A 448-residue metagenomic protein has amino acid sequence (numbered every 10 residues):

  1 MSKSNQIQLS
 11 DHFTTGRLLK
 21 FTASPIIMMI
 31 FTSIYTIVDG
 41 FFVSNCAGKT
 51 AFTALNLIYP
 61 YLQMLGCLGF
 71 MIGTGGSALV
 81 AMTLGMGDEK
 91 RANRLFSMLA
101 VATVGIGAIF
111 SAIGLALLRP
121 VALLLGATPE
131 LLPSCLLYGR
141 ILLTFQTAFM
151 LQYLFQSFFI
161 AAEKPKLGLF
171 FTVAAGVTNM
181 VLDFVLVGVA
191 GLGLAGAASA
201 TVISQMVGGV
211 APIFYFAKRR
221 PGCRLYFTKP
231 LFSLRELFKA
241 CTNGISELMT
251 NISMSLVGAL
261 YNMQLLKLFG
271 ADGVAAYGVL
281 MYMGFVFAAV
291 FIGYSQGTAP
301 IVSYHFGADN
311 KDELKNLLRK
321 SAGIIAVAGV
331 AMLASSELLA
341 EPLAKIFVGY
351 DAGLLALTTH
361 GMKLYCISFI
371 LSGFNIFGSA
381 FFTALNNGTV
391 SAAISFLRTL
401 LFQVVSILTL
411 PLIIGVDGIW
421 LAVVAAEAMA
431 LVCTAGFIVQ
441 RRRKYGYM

Functional and structural regions predicted by a protein language model:
M1-P25, V80-T147, V189-I245, V302-S368 (+1 more regions): Short alpha-helical transmembrane segments in multi-pass integral membrane proteins
S10-A47, P60-G75, L79, T83 (+5 more regions): N-terminal transmembrane alpha-helices
K20-D39, I141, A175, S204-G208 (+4 more regions): Transmembrane helical elements of multi-pass membrane transporters/channels
I27, F31, Y35, L65-G69 (+13 more regions): Residue-level hotspots within pore-lining transmembrane alpha-helices of multi-pass secondary transporters
I34-T53, A122-P129, V185-L192, I252-V286 (+3 more regions): Helix-terminus/linker motif at the lipid-water interface of multi-pass membrane proteins
V43-Q63, L95, E130-S134, L194-A195 (+5 more regions): Interfacial/gating helices of multi-pass transporter permease domains
F52-A112, F149-G168, N262, A276-A334 (+2 more regions): Small-residue-rich hydrophobic transmembrane alpha-helices
I141-I160, G168-N179, A197-V210, I292-S295 (+4 more regions): Short runs within selected transmembrane alpha-helices of multi-pass transporters and secretion channels
